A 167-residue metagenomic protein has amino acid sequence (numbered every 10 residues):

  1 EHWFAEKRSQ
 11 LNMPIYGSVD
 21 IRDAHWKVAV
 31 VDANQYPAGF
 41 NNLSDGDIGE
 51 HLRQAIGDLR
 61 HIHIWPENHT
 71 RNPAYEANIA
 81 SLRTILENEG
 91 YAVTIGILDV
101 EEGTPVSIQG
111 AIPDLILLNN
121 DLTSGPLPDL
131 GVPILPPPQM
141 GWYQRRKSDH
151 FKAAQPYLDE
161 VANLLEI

Functional and structural regions predicted by a protein language model:
E1, D23-H25, K147-H150: General structural signal for secondary-structure boundaries
E1-L11: Short glycine- and acidic-rich boundary segments immediately preceding or forming the N-terminal edge of structured
R8, N34-H61: C-terminal active-site "lid" helix and adjoining low-complexity regulatory extension at the edge of ATP-using catalytic
S9-P37: Conserved metal-phosphate-binding beta-hairpin within the catalytic cores of diverse ATP-dependent phosphoryl-transfer
H25-W26, G57-I62, A111-D114: A short, charged/proline- and glycine-enriched loop that marks the coil->beta-strand transition at the N-terminal
D45-E50, Q54, H69-I167: Conserved N-proximal alpha/beta basic substrate-recognition cap immediately N-terminal to, or forming the N-lobe
I64-P66: Hydrophobic Val/Ile/Leu positions in short beta-strands of Rossmann-like dinucleotide-binding domains
